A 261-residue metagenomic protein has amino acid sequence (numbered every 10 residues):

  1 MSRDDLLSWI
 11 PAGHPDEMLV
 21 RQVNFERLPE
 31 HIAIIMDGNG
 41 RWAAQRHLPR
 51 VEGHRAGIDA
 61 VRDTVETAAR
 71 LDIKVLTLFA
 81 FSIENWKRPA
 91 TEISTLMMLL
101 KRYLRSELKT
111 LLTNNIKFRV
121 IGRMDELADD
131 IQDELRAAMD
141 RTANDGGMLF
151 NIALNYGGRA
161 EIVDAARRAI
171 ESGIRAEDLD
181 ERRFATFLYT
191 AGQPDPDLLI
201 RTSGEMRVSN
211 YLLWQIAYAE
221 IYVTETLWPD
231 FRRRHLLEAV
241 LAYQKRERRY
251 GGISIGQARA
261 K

Functional and structural regions predicted by a protein language model:
M1-K261: Flexible, compositionally biased loop and terminal segments
